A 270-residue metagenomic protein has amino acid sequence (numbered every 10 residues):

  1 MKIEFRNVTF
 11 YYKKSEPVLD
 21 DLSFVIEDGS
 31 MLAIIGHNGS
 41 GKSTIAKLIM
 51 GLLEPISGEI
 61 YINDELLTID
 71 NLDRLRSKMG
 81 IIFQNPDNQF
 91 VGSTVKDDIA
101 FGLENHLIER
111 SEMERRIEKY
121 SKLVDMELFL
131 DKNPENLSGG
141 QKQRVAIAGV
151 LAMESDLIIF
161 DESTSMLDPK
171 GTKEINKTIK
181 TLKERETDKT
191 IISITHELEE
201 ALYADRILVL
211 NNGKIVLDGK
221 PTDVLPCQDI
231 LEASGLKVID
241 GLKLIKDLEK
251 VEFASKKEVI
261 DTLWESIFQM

Functional and structural regions predicted by a protein language model:
I35-H37: The feature captures the beta-strand-to-loop junction immediately N-terminal to the Walker
M50: Helix-to-loop junction immediately C-terminal to a conserved catalytic motif
G58-L66, L75: Conserved ABC transporter NBD signature motif
S111-F129: Conserved ABC ATPase "signature" region
N133-L137, Q141: Conserved ABC ATPase signature
I158-D161: Catalytic Walker B motif of ABC-type/P-loop ATPase nucleotide-binding domains
